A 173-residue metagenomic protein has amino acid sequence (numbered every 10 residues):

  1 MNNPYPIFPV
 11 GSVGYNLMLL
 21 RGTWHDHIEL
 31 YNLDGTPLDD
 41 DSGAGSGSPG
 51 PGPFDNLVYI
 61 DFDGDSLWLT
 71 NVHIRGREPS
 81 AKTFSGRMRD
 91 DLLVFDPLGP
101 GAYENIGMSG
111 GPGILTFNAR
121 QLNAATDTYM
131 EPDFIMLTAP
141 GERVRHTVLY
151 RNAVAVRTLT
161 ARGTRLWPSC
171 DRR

Functional and structural regions predicted by a protein language model:
M1-A81, V154-R173: Amphipathic/hydrophobic helical signal segments and adjacent flexible N-terminal regions that mediate secretion
N2-P9, I74-R173: Calycin-type beta-barrel ligand-binding domains and close structural analogs
